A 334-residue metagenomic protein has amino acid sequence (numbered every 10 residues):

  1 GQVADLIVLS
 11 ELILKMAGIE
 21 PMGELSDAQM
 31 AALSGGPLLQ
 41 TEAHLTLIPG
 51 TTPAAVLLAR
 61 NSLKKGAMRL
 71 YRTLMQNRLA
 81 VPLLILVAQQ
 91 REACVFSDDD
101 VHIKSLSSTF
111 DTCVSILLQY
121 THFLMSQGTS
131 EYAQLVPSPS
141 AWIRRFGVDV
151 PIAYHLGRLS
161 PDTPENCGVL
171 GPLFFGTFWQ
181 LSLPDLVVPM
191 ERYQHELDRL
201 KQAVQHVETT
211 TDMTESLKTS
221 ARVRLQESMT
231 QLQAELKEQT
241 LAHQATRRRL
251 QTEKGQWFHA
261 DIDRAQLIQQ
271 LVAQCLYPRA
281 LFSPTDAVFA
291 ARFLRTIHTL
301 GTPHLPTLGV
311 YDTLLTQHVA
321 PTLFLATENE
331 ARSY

Functional and structural regions predicted by a protein language model:
G1-Q274: Non-catalytic protein-protein interaction scaffold segments in large eukaryotic complex-forming proteins
L12-K15, Q119, R295-T302, T313-T316 (+2 more regions): Positions within ordered alpha-helical repeat solenoids
S228, L271, C275, F289-R292 (+2 more regions): A generic structural signal for ordered alpha-helices
Q244-R248, S283-I297, L315-H318, S333: HEAT-repeat alpha-solenoid elements in large eukaryotic scaffold proteins
D261-I262, T302-H304: A generic short-segment signal for beta-strand/edge and adjacent turn/coil regions
Q266-L271, R292, L305-Q317: Short sequence/structural elements of tandem HEAT/ARM alpha-solenoid repeats
A280-T285, P321-E330: Short coil/turn segments at helix-helix junctions and helix-capping linkers within large alpha-helical proteins
P303-T307, A331-S333: Extended alpha-helical interaction segments
